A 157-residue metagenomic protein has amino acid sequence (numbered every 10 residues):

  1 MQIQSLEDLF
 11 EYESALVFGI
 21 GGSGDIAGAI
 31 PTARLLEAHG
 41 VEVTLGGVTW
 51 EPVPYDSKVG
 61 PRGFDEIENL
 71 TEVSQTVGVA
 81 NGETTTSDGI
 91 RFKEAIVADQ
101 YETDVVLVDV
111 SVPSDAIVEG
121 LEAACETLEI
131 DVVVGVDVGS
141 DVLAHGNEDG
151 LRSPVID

Functional and structural regions predicted by a protein language model:
M1-L16, I20: Positively charged, low-complexity intrinsically disordered leader regions
Q2-S5, E83-V97, I117-I130: Short, charged beta->alpha transition segments
V17-A27, D149-R152: Short, glycine-rich nucleotide/cofactor-binding loops
I26-T44, D157: Histidine-anchored nucleotide/phosphate-binding helix
G28-I30, Y55-G60, A144-E148: Short acidic, glycine/serine/threonine-rich loops at helix termini
E37, V43-L107: Glycine-rich nucleotide/cofactor/substrate-binding loop typically near the N-terminus or early in the first domain
Q100-D157: Internal, conserved structured core segments that host functional sites
